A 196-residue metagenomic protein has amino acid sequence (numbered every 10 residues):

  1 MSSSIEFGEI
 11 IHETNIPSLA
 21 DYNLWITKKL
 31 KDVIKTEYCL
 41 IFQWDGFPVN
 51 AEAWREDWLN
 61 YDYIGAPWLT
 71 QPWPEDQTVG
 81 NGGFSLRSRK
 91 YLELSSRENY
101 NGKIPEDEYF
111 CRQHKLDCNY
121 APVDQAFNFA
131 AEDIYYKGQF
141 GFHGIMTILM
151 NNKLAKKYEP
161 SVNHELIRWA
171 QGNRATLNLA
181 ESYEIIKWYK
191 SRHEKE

Functional and structural regions predicted by a protein language model:
M1-E37: Active-site-proximal specificity loops/subdomain of glycosyltransferases
E13-Y22, Q71-P72, A126-A130: A short acidic, often aromatic-flanked loop/helix-cap motif at beta-alpha or helix-coil junctions that lines enzyme
N15-I16, D45-P48, W68-P72, K90-L92 (+1 more regions): Short, solvent-exposed loop/turn segments at secondary-structure junctions
V33-I34, R55-L59, R87: Short, conserved loop/helix-junction motifs that constitute active-site signature segments in enzyme catalytic cores
T36-F47: Short beta-strand-to-loop acidic/aromatic patch adjacent to the donor-nucleotide binding site
F47-Q77: Conserved donor-nucleotide/metal-binding helix-loop-beta segment in metal-dependent transferases, i.e., the alpha-helix
V79-W188: Catalytic core and acceptor-binding pocket of nucleotide-sugar-dependent glycosyltransferases
L179, E194-K195: Charged, low-complexity interaction regions
